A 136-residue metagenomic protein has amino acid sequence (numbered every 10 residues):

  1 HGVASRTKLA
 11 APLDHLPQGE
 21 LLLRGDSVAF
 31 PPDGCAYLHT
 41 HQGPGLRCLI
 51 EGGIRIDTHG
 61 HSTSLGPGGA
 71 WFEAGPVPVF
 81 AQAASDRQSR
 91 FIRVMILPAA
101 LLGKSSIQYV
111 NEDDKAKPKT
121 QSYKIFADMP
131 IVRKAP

Functional and structural regions predicted by a protein language model:
H1-L21, G66, K104-P136: A short, N-terminal "cap"/entry segment at the start of jelly-roll beta-barrel domains of the cupin/DSBH fold
H1-R6, A74-K104: Ligand-binding loop in jelly-roll beta-barrel domains
V3-A36, V94, P98: A short glycine-rich, His/Asp/Glu-containing loop-to-beta-strand
G25-S27, L46, A70-F72, R93-V94: Conserved hydrophobic/aromatic beta-strand scaffold that supports enzyme active sites
F30, T58-V79: Short acidic-glycine-tyrosine-enriched beta hairpin
D33-G45: A short beta-loop-beta micro-motif enriched in histidine and acidic residues
Q42-H61: Glycine- and acidic-residue-biased ligand/ion/polar-headgroup-sensing regions
